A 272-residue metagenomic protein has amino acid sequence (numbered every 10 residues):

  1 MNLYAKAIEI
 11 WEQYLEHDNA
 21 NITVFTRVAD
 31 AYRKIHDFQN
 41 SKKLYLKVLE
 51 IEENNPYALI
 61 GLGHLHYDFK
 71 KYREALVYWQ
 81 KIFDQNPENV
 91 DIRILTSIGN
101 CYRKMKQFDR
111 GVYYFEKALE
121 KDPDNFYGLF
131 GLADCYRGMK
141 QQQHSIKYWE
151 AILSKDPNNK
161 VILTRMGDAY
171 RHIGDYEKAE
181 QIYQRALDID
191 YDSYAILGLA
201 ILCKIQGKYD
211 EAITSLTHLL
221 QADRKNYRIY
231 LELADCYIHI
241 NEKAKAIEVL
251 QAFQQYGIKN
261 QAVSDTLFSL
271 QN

Functional and structural regions predicted by a protein language model:
N19, E53, P87-N89, P123 (+4 more regions): Short coil turns that delineate tetratricopeptide repeat
V24, A58, I92-I94, G128 (+4 more regions): TPR alpha-solenoid repeat register
R27, G61-H64, S97, G131 (+4 more regions): Canonical tetratricopeptide repeat
K34, D68-F69, K104, G138-M139 (+4 more regions): Register position in tetratricopeptide repeats
